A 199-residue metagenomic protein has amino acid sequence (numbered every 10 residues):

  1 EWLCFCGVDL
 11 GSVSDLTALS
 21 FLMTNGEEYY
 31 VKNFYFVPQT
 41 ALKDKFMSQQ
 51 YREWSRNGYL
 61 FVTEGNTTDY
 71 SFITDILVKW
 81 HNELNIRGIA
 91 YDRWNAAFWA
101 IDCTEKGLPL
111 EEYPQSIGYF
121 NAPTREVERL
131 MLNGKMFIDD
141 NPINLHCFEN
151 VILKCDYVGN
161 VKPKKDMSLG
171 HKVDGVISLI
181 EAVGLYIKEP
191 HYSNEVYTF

Functional and structural regions predicted by a protein language model:
E1-Q115, N121, R125, I138-F199: RNase H-like, metal-dependent nuclease domains and their acidic two-metal-ion catalytic environment used
T124-N133: Short, surface-exposed amphipathic charged segments that create phosphate/polyanion-binding patches used for binding
